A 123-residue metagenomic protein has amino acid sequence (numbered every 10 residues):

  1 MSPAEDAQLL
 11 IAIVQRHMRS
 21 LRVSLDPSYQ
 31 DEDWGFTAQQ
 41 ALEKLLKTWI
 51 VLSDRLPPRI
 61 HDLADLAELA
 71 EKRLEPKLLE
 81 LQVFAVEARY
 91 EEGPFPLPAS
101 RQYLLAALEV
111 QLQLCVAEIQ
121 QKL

Functional and structural regions predicted by a protein language model:
M1-L123: Terminal alpha-helical segments
